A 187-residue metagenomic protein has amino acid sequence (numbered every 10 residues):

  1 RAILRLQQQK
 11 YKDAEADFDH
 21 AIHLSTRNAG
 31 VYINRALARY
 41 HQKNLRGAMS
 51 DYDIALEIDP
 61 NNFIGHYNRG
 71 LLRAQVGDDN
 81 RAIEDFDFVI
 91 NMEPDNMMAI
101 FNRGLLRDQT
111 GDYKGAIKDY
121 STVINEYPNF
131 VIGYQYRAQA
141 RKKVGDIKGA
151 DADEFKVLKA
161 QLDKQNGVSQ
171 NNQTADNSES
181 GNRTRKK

Functional and structural regions predicted by a protein language model:
A2-K187: Alpha-helical tetratricopeptide repeat
